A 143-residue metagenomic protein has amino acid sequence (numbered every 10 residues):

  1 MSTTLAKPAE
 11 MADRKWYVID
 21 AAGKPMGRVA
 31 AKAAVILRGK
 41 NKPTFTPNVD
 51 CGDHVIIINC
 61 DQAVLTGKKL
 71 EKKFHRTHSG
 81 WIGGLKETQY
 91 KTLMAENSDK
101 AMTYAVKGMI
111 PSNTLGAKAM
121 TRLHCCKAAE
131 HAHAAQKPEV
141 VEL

Functional and structural regions predicted by a protein language model:
M1-Y104, T114, A132-L143: Ribosome large-subunit tunnel/peptidyl-transferase-proximal elements
T103, I110-C126: C-terminal structural segments of small proteins and small subunits
